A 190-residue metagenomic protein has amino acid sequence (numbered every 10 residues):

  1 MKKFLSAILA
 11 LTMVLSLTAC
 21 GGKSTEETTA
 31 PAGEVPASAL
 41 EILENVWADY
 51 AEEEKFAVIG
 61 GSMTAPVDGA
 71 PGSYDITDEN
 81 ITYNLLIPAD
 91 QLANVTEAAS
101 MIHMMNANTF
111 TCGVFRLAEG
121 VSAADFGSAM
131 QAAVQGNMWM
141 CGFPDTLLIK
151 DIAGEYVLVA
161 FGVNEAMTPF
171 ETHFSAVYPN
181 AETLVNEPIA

Functional and structural regions predicted by a protein language model:
M1-F4, I8: Positively charged n-region of N-terminal signal peptides that target proteins for export
L15-A19: C-terminal motif of bacterial Sec signal peptides marking the signal peptidase cleavage site
G21-S24: Bacterial signal peptide processing site
E27-Y50: Post-signal peptide N-terminal segment of mature Sec-exported envelope proteins
G33, I42, E97, M105 (+1 more regions): Long, contiguous binding/interaction regions
W47, A51-H103, S122-M140: Surface-exposed, low-hydrophobicity interaction/linker segments
M104, R116, C141-N186: A short, solvent-exposed beta-edge/loop patch
T109-E119: A short acidic-to-branched-hydrophobic micro-motif
